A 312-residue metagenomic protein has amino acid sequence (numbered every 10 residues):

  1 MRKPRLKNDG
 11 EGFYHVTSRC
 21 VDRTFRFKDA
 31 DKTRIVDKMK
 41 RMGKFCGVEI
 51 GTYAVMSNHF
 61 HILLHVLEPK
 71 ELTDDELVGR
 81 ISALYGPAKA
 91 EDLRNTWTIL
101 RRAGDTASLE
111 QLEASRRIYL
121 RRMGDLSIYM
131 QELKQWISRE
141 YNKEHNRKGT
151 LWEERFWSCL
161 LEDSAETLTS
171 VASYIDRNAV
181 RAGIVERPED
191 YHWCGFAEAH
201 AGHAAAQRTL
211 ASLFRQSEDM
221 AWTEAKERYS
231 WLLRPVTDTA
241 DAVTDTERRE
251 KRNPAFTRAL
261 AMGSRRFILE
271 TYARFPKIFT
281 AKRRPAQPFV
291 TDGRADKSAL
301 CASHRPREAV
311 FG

Functional and structural regions predicted by a protein language model:
M1-G312: Short catalytic/metal-binding and nucleic-acid-binding patches
